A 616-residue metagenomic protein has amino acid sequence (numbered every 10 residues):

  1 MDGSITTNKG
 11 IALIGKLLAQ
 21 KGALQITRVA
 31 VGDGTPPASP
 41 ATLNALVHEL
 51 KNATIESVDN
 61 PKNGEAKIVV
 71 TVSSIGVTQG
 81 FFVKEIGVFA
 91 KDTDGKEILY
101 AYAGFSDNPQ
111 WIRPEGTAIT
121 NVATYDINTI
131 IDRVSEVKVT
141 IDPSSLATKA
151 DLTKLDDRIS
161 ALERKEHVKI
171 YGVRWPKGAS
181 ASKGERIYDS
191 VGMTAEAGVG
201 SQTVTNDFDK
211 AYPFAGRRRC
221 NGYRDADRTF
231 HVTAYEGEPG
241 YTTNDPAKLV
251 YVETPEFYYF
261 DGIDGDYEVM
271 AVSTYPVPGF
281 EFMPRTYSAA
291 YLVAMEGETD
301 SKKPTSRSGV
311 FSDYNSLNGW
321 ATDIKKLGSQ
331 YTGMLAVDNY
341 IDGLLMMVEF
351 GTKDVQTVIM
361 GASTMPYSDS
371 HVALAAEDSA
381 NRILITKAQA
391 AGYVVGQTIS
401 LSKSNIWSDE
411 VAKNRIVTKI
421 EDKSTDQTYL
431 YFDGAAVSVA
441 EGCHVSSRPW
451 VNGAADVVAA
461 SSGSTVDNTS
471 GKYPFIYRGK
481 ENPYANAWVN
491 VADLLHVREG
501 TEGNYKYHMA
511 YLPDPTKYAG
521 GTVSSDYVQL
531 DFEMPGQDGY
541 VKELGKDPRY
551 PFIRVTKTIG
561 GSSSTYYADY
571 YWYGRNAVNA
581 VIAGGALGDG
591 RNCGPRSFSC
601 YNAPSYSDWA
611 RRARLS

Functional and structural regions predicted by a protein language model:
M1-P143: N-terminal assembly/attachment segments of tailed bacteriophage virion structural proteins
V83-E85, V122-D126, I170, P246-E256 (+8 more regions): Extracellular structured ligand-interaction cores
A147-K165: A signal for long, low-complexity, Ser/Thr/Asn-enriched, surface-exposed stalk/shaft and domain-boundary segments
L162-E298, D323-G333, G392-T398: Extended N-terminal export/anchoring regions of large proteins
D245-K248, A271-S408, K419-P483: Short aromatic-cysteine micro-motif
V293-N315, E502-D531: A solvent-exposed, charged loop/short amphipathic helix patch at secondary-structure junctions
N405-T418, H496-G503: Short, Lys/Arg- and Gly-enriched loop/turn segments at beta-strand edges
A487-L495, A519-S616: C-terminal, surface-exposed recognition/capping segments
